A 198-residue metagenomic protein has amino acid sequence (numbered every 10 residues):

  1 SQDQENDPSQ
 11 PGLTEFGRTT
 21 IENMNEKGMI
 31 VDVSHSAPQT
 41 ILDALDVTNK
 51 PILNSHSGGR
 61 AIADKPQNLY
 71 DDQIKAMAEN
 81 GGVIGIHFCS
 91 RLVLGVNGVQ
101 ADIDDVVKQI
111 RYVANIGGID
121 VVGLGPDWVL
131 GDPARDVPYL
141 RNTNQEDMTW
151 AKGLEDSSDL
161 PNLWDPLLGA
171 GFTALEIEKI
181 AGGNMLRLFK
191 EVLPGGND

Functional and structural regions predicted by a protein language model:
S1-V93, V106-N115, V121, N142-T143 (+2 more regions): Extended, charged catalytic domains and RNA/DNA-binding interfaces, predominantly in divalent-metal-using enzymes
Q10, G95-V99, T149-G153: Second-shell loop/turn segments in exported
N23-M29, I116-I119, L163-E176: A structural motif corresponding to the C-terminal end of an alpha-helix and its immediate exit/capping segment
Q100-A101, D105: Membrane-interface soluble catalytic domains
G117-R141, M148, G153: Short acidic/histidine-rich active-site segments
K152-D198: Mid-to-C-terminal alpha-helical segments outside catalytic/metal-binding sites
